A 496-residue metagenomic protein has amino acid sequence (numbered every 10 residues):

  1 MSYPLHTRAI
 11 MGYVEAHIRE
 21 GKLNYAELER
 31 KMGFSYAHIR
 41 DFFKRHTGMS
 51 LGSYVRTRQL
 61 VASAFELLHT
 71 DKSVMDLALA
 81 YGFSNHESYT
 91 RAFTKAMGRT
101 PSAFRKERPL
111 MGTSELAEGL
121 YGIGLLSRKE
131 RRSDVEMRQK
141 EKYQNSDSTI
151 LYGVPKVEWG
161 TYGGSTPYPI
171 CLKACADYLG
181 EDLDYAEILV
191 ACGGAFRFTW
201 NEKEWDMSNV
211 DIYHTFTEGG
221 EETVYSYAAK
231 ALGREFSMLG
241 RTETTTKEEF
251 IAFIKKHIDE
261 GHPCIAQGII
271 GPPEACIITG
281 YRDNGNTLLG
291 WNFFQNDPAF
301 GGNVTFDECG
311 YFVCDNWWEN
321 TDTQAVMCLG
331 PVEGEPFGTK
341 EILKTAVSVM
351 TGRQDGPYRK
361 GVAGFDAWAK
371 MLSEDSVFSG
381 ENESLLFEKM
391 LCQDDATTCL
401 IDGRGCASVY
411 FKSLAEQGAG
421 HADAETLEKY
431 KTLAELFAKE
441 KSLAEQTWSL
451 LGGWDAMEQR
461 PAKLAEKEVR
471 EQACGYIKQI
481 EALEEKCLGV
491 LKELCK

Functional and structural regions predicted by a protein language model:
M1-S2, A92-K142: …primarily DNA-binding HTH/wHTH and HhH modules…
M1-Y3, M11-H17, E29-R30, H38: Recognition helices and adjacent regulatory flanks at domain boundaries
R8, G12-A16, E20, Y25-A26 (+2 more regions): Terminal helix-turn-helix DNA-binding modules in bacterial transcription factors
K22-Y54, A78-T100: Basic/polar phosphate-binding segments, predominantly the helix-turn-helix DNA-binding elements of transcriptional
E136-E243, I265, I269-P273, Y281-K496: Cys-His-centered catalytic/binding microenvironment captured across papain-like cysteine peptidases and homologous
T244-F253: Active-site-proximal segments of catalytic enzyme domains that coordinate small-molecule cofactors or metal ions
I254-G261: Soluble sensory domains of the PAS superfamily and closely related sensory modules
